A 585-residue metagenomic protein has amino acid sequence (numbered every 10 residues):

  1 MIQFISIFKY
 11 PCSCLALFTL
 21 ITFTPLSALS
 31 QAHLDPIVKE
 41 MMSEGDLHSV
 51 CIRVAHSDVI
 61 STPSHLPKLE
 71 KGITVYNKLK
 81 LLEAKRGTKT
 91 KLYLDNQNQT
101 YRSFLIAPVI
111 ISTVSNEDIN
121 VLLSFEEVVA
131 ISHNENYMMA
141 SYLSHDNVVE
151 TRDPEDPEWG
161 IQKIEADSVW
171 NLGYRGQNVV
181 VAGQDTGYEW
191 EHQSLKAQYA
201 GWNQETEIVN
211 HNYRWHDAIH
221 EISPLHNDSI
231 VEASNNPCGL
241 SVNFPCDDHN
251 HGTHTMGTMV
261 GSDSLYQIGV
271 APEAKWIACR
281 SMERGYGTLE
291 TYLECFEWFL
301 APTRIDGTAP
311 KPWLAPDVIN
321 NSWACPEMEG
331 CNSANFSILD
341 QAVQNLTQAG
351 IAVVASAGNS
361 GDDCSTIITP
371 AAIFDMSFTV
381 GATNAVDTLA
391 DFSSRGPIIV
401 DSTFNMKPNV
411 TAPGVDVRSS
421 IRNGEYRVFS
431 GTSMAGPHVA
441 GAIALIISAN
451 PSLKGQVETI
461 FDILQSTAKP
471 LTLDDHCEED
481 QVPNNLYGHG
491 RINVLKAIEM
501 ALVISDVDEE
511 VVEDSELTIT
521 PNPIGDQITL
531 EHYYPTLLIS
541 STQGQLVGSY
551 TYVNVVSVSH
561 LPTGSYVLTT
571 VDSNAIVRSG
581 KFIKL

Functional and structural regions predicted by a protein language model:
S30-Q31, G45, P157, S168-T291 (+6 more regions): Subtilisin-like serine protease catalytic core
Q31-H145: Inhibitory N-terminal propeptides of secreted protease zymogens
M256-M259, S264, I277-T288, T366 (+1 more regions): Hydrolase catalytic cores
Y292, E327-F336, A355-M376, G381-K407 (+3 more regions): Active-site-adjacent substrate-recognition loops and nearby beta-strands within hydrolase catalytic domains
L300-S333, S356-A357: Short acidic, glycine-rich surface-loop motifs adjacent to enzyme active sites
I498-P523: Residue-level detector of functionally pivotal "anchor" positions at catalytic/ligand-binding pockets or at interdomain
I539-V547, Y566: Short, glycine-anchored, charge-dense loop/turn motifs used at functional sites
T563-L585: C-terminal tail/sorting-segment detector
